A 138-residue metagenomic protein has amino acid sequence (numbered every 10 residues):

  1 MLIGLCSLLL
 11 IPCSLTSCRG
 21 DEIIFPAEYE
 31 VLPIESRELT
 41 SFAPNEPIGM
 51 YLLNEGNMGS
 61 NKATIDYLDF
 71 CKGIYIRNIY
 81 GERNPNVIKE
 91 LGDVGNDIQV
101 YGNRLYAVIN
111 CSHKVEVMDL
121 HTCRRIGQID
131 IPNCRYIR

Functional and structural regions predicted by a protein language model:
M1-L5: Bacterial N-terminal signal peptides that target proteins for export
L10-N45: Bacterial Sec-dependent N-terminal signal peptides
I23, A27-E30, I74-E90, R124-D130: A short beta-strand motif characteristic of beta-propeller blades
V31-S41, E90-D97, N133-R138: Repeated scaffold domains used in trafficking and secretory/extracellular systems, primarily beta-propellers
E38-M58, I129-P132: Eukaryotic scaffold repeat domains enriched in small/polar residues
M50-S60, Q99, L105-C111: Conserved beta-strand positions in repeat-built beta-propeller and related beta-rich domains
G59-D66, K114-V117: Structural motif
F70-K72, D119-C123: Short loop/turn segments that connect beta-strands within beta-propeller blades
